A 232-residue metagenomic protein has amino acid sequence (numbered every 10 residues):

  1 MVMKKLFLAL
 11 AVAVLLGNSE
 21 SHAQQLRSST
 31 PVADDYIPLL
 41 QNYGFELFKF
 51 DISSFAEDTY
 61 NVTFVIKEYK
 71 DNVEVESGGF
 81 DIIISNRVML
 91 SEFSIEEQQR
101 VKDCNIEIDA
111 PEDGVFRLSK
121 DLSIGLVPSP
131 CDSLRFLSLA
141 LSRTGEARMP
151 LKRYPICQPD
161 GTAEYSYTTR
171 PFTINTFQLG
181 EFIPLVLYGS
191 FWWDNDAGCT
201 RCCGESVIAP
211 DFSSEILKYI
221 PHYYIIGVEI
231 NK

Functional and structural regions predicted by a protein language model:
M1-M3: N-terminal secretory signal peptides that target proteins for export/translocation
L6-S19: Sec-dependent N-terminal signal peptides
A23-Q24: Boundary of Sec targeting at the N-terminus
S28-P31: A domain-level signal for the mature, folded cores of soluble proteins
A33-E57: N-terminal targeting signals for Sec/Tat export/insertion, comprising classic cleavable signal peptides
F45-K49, N61, P221-I225: Extracellular structured ligand-interaction cores
E57-D160: Structured domain cores in non-transmembrane regions
R117-E229: Mature extracytoplasmic/lumenal regions of exported proteins
